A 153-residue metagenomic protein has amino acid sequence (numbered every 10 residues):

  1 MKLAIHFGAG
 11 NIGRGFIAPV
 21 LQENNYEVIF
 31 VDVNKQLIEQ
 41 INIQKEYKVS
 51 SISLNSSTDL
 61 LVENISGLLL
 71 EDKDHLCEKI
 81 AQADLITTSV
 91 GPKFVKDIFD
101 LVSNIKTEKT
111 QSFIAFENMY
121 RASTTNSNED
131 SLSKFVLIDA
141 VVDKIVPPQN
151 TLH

Functional and structural regions predicted by a protein language model:
M1-I5, N11-A83, T87-H153: Substrate/ligand-engaging "lid" and interaction regions
